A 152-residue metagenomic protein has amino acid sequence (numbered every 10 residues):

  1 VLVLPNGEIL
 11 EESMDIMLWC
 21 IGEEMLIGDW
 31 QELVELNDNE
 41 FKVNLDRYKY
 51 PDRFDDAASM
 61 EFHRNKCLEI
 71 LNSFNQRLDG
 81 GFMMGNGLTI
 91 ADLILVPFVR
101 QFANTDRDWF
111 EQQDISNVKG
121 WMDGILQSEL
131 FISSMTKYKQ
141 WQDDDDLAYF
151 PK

Functional and structural regions predicted by a protein language model:
V1-S73, G80-G81: GST-like domain detector, emphasizing the conserved glutathione-binding G-site in the N-terminal thioredoxin-like
E24-M25, D55, F102-F110: Short helix-capping/linker segments at secondary-structure and domain boundaries
K42, D79, R107, Q127-F131: Generic structural signal for secondary-structure transition and capping sites
F62-K66, I70, Q113-Q127: Extended, well-ordered alpha-helical scaffold segments
S73-R77, V96-N104, L126: Catalytic cores of nucleotide-enabled group-transfer and carboxylate-activating enzymes in metabolic and assembly-line
Q76-N86, L130-M135: Surface-exposed helix-capping loop/turn segments at secondary-structure junctions
M83-D108: GST superfamily/GST-like fold recognition
Y138-K152: Acidic/histidine-enriched, glycine/proline-rich intrinsically disordered or flexible terminal extensions
